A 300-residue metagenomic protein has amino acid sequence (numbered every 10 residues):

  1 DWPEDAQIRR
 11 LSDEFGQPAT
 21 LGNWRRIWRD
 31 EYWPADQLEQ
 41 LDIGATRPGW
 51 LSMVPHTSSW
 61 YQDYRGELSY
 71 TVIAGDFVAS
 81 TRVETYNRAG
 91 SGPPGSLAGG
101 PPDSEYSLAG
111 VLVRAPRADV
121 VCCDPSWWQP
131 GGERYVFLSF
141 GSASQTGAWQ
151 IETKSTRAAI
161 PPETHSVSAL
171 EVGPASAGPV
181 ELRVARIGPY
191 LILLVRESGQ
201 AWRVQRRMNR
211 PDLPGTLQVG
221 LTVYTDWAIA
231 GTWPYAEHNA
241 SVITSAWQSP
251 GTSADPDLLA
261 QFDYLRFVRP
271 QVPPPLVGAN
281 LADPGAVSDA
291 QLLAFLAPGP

Functional and structural regions predicted by a protein language model:
D1-P300: Extracellular glycan-recognition regions
